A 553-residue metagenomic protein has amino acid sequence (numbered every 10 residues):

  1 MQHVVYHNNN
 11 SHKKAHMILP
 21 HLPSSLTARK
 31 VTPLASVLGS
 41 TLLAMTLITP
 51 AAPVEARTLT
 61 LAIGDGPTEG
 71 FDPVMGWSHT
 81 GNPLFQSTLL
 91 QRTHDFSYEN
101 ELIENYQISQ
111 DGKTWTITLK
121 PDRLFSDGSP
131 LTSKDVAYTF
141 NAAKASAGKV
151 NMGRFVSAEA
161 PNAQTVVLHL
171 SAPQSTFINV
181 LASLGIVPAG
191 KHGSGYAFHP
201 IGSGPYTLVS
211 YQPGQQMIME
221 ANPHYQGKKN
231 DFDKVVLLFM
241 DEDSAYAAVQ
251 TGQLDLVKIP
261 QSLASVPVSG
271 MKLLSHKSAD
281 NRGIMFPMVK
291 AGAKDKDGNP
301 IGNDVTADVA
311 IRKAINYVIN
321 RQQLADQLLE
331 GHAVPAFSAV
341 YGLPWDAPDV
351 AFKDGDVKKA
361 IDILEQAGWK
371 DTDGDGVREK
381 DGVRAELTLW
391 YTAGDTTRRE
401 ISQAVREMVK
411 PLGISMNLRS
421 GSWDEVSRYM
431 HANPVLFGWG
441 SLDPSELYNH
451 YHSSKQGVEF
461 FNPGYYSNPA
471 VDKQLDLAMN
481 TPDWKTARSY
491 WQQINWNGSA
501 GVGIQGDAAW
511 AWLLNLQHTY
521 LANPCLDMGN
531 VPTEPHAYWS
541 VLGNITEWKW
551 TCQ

Functional and structural regions predicted by a protein language model:
R57-G66, E104, T114-I117, V166-L168 (+5 more regions): Short, well-ordered beta-strand elements
T58, P67, Q212, Q216 (+6 more regions): Detector for C-terminal structural segments
T60, T132-T139, A163-V167, G204-P205 (+5 more regions): Alpha-helical secondary-structure segments
A62-Q110, N141, I201: N-terminal lobe/hinge region of extracytoplasmic solute-binding protein
E104-A147, P161, V167, A248 (+1 more regions): Aromatic- and charge-enriched surface segment that lines or borders ligand/interaction sites
Q107, K149-K191: Surface-exposed binding/hinge segments that line and control ligand-binding clefts or catalytic entry sites
A143, V209-E220, V236-D297, Q322 (+4 more regions): Extracellular/periplasmic solute-recognition and catalytic clefts
Q174, N179-N230, K234, D243-S244 (+4 more regions): Gly/Pro-rich hinge or "lid" segments in bacterial periplasmic/extracellular proteins
